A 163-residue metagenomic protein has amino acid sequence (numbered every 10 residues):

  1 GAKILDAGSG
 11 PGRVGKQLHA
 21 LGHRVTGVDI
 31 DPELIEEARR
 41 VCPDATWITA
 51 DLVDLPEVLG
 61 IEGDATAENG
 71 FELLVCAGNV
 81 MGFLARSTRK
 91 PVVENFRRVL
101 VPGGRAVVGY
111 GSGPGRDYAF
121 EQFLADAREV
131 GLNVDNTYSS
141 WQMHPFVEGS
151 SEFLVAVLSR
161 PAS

Functional and structural regions predicted by a protein language model:
A2-G10: Conserved class I S-adenosyl-L-methionine
P11-P56: Class I SAM-dependent methyltransferase SAM/SAH-binding core
V58-L73: A short acidic, Gly/Pro-enriched loop at the edge of an enzyme's catalytic core that lines a small-molecule cofactor
E72-S87: A short SAM/SAH-binding and catalytic strip from SAM-dependent methyltransferases
K90-P102: A short glycine-rich, Lys/Arg-flanked "PGG" loop and its adjoining helix->strand segment in the class I
G103-Y110: Conserved beta-strand signature within the Rossmann-like core of class I S-adenosyl-L-methionine
R116-G131: Short alpha-helix
L132-A162: Class I S-adenosyl-L-methionine
